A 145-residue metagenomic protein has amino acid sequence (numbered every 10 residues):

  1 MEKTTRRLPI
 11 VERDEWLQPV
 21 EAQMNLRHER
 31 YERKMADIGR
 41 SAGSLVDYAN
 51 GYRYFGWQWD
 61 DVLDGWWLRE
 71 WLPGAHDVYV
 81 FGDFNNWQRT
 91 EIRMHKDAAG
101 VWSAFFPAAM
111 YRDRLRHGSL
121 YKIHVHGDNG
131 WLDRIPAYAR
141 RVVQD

Functional and structural regions predicted by a protein language model:
M1-L63, W67, W87-E91, K96-D145: The feature marks proteins involved in alpha-glucan
W71-V78: Short proline/glycine-enriched turn/loop motifs at strand-loop junctions of beta-rich domains
V80-G82: Conserved aromatic beta-strand anchor motif in extracellular beta-sandwich/beta-rich domains
